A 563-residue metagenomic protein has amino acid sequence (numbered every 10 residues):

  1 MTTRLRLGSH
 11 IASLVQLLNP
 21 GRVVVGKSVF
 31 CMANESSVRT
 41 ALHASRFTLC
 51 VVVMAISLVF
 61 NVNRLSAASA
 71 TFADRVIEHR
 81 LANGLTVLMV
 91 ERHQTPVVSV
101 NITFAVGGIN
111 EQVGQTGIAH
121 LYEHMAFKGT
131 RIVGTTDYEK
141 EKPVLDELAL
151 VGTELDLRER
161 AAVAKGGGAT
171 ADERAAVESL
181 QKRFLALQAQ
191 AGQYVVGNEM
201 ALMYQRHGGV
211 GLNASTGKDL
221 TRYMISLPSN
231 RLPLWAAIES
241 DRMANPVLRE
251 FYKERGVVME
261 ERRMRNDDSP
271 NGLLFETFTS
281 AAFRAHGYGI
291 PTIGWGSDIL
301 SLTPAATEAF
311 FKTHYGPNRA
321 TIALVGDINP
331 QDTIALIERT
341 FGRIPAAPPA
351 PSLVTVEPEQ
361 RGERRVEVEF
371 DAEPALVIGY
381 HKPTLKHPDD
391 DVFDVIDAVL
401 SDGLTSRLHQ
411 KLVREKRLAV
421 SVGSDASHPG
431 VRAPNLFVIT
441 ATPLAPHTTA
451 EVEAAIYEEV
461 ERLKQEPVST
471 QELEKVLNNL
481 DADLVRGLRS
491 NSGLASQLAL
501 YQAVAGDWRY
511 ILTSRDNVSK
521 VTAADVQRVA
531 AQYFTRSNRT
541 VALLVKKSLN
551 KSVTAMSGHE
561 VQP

Functional and structural regions predicted by a protein language model:
M1-A44: N-terminal secretory signal peptides that target proteins for export/translocation
R46-N61: Bacterial N-terminal signal peptides
R64-N110, T135-N230, G256, M264-N318 (+9 more regions): Non-catalytic beta-strand/loop surface segments
Q115-H124: Histidine-centered catalytic micro-motifs
H124-G134: Catalytic Zn2+-binding segment of zinc metalloproteases
D241-L248, T340-P348, Y457-V468: A common structural junction motif
